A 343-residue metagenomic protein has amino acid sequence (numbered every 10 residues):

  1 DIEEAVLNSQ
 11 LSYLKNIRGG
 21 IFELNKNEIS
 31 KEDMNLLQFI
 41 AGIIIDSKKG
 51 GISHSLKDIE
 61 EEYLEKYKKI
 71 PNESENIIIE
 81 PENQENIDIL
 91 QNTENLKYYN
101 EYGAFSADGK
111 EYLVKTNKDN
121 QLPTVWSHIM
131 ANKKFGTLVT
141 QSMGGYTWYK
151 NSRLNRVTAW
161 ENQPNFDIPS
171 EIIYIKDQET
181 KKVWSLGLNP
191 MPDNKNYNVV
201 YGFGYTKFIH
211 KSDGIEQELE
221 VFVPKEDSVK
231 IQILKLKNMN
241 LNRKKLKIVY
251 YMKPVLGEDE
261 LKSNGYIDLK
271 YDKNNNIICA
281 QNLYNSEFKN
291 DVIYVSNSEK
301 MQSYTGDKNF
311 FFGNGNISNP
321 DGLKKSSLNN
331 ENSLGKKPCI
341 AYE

Functional and structural regions predicted by a protein language model:
D1-E343: Anionic coordination/interaction segments
